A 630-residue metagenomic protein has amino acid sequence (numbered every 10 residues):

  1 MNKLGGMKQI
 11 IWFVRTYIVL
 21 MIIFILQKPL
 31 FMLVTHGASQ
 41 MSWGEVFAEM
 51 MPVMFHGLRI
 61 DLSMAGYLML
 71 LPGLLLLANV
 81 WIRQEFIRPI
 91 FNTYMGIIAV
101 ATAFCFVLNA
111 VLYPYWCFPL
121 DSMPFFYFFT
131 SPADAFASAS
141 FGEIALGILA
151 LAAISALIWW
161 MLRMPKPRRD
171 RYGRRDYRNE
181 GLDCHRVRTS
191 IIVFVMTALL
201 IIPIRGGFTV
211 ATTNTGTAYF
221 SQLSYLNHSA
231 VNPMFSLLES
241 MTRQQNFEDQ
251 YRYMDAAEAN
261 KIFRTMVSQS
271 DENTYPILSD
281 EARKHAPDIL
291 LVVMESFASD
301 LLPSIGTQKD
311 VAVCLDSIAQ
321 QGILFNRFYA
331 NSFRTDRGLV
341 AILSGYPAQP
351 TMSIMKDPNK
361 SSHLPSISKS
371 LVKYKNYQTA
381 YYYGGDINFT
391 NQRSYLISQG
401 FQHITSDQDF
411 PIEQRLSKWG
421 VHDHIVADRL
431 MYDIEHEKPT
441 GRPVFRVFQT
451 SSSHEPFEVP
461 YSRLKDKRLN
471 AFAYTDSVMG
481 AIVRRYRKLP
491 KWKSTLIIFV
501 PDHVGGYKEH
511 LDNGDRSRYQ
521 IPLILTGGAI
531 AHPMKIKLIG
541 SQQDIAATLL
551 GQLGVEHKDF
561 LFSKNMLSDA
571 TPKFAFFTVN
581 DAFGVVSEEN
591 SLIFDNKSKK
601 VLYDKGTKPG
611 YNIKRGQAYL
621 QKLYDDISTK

Functional and structural regions predicted by a protein language model:
N2-F247: Transmembrane and membrane-interface helices of multi-pass, inner-membrane envelope-modifying transferases
I23, S122, P132, V231-F235 (+5 more regions): Alpha-helix initiation and N-capping motif
M41, M123, T130, N232 (+6 more regions): Short coil/turn linker and secondary-structure boundary residues
F86-I90, E248-E258, I354-N359, S563-K564: Short alpha-helical "patches" and their helix-cap loops
I144, L149-A150, A257-V267, L396: Long, well-ordered, tryptophan-enriched scaffold segments
Y219, L223, A230-F235, E239-L278 (+3 more regions): The feature marks either
R264-K630: Solvent-exposed soluble domains appended to multi-pass membrane proteins
